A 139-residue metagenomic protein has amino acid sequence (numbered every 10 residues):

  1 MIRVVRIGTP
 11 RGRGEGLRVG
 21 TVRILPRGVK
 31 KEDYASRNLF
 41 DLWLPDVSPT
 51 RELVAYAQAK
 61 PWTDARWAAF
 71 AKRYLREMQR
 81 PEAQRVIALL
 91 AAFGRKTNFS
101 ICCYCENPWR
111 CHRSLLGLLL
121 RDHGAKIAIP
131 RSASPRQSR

Functional and structural regions predicted by a protein language model:
M1-R139: Residues lining hydrophobic/aromatic ligand-binding pockets adjacent to catalytic sites
